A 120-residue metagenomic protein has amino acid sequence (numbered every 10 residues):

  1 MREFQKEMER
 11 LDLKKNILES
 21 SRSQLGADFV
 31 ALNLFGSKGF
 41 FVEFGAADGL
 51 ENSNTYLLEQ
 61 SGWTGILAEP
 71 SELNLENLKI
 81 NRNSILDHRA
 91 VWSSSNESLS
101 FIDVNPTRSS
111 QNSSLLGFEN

Functional and structural regions predicted by a protein language model:
M1-N120: Phosphate/nucleotide-binding beta-alpha loop and adjacent structural elements of enzyme active sites
